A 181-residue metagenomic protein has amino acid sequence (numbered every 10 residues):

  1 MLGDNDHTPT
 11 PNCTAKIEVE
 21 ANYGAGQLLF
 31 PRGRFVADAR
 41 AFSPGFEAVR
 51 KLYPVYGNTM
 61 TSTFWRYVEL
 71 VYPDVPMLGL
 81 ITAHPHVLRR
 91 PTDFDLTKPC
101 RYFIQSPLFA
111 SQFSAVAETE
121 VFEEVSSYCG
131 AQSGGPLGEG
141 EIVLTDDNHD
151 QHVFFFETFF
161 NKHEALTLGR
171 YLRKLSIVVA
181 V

Functional and structural regions predicted by a protein language model:
M1-V181: Active-site hotspot residues in diverse enzymes, especially metal/ion-binding acidic/histidine motifs
